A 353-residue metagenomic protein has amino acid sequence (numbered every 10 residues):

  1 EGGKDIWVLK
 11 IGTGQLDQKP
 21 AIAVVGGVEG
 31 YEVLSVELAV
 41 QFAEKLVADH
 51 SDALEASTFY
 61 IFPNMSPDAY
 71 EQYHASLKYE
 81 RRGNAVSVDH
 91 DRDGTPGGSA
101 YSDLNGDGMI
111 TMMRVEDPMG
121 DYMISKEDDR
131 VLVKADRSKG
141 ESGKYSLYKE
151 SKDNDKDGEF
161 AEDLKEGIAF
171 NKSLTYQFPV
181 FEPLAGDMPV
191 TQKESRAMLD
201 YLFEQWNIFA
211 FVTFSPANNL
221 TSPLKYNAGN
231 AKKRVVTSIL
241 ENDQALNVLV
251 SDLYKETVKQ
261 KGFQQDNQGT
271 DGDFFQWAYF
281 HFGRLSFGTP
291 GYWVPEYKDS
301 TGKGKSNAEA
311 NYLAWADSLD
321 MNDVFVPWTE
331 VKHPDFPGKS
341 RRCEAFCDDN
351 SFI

Functional and structural regions predicted by a protein language model:
E1-I11: A non-catalytic alpha/beta surface segment that caps or lines the substrate-entry region of metallo-dependent hydrolase
K4, G14-A21: Proline/glycine-enriched tight loop/beta-turn segments at coil->beta junctions that connect or precede beta-strands
I11-T13, R82, D93, G97 (+4 more regions): Feature targets compositionally biased, intrinsically disordered low-complexity regions with long contiguous runs
Q18-A21, V33-E37, Q41-S238: Active-site/substrate-binding loop(s) of hydrolase catalytic cores
V25, F59-F62, D68, E141 (+1 more regions): Metallocarboxypeptidase
E29: Conserved phosphate/anionic-ligand binding catalytic regions in large, soluble enzymes, centered on
